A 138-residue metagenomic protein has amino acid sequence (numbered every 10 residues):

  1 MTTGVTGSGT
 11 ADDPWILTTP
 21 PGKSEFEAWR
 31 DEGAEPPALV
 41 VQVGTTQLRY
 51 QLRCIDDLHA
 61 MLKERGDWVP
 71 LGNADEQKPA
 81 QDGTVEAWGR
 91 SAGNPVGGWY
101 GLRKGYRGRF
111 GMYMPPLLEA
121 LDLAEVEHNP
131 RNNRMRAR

Functional and structural regions predicted by a protein language model:
T2-A80: Long, low-complexity, charged/polar intrinsically disordered regions in eukaryotic proteins
W29, A137-R138: Short, solvent-exposed polar/charged micro-motifs at secondary-structure junctions
A38, G98-W99, R136: Charged, low-complexity intrinsically disordered segments and flexible loops
H59, M112-P116: Short, hydrophobic-biased segments on the C-terminal half of alpha helices that form "recognition helices"
D82-R109: Short helix-coil junctions and helix-kink-helix linkers
V96-W99, P116-L123: Compact DNA/chromatin-associated regulatory and scaffold domains in nuclear/nucleoid proteins
G108-R109, Y113, A124: Short, conserved micro-motifs enriched in small and acidic residues
E119-N133: A short, conserved structural fragment
